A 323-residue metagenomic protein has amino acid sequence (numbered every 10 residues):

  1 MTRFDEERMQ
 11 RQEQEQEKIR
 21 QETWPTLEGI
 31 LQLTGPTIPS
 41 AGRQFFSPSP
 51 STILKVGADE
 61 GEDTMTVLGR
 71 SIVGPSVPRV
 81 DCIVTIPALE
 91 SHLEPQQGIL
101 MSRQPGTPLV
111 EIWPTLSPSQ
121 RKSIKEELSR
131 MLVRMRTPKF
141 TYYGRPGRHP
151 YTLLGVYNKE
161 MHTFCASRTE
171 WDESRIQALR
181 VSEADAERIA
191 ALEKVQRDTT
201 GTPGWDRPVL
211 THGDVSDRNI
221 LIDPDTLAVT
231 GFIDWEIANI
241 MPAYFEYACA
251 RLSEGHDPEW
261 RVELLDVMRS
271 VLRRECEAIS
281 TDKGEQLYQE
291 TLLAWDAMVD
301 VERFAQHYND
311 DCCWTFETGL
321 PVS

Functional and structural regions predicted by a protein language model:
M1-T37: Juxta-kinase regulatory segment immediately upstream of eukaryotic protein kinase catalytic domains
T34-C165: ATP-binding pocket architecture of kinase catalytic cores
G61-E62, P105, I124-M131, R188 (+4 more regions): Alpha-helical interaction elements in eukaryotic regulators
S76-R79, T85-I86, R103-Q104, S119-R130 (+4 more regions): Phosphate/dinucleotide-binding and metal-coordinating scaffold of catalytic cores in nucleotide-dependent enzymes
I83, R103, S123-F140, T211-T226 (+3 more regions): Conserved beta-strand->loop/alpha-helix structural units within folded catalytic cores of enzymes with alpha/beta
M131-G201, V209, A250, H256-L272 (+1 more regions): Active-site catalytic-loop/activation-segment of kinase and kinase-like phosphoryl-transfer enzymes
E160, E173, V181, E254-S323: Helical subdomain adjoining the active site within ATP-dependent kinase catalytic cores
W205-T211, S216, D223-E277: Active-site Asp-x-Gly
